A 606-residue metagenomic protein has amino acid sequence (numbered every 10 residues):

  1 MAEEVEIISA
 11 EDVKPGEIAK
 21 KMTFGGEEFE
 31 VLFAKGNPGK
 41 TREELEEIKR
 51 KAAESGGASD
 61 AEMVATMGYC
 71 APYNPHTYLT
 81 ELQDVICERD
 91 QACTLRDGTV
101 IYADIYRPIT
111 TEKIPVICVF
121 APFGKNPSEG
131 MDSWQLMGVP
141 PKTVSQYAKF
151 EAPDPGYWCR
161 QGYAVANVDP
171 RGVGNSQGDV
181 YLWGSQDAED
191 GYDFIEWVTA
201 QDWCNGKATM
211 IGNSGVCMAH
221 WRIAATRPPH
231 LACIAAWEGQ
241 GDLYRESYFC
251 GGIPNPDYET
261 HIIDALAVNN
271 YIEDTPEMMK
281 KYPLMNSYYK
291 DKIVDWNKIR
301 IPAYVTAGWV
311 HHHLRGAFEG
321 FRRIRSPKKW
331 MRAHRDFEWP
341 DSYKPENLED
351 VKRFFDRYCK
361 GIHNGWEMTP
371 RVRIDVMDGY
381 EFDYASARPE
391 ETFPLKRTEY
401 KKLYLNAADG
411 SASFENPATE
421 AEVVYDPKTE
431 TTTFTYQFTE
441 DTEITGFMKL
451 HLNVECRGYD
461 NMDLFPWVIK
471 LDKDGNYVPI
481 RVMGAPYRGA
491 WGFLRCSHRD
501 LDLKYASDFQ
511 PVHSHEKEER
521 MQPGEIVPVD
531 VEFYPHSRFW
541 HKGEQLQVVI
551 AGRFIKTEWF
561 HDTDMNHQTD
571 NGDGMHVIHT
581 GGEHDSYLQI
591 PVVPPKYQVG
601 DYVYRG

Functional and structural regions predicted by a protein language model:
M1-E3, V100-R107, K113-P122, A225 (+2 more regions): Hydrophobic, aliphatic-enriched repeat segments that assemble into extended interaction scaffolds in large eukaryotic
A2-F123, D409-V423, K428-E430: Catalytic-loop region of hydrolases
I8-K14, T23-E27, G36, G57-Y73 (+2 more regions): Glycine/threonine-rich phosphate-binding loop and adjacent beta-strand/alpha-helix elements that clamp
K35, G39, E112, E129 (+9 more regions): A generic structural signal for solvent-exposed, polar alpha-helical segments
P72-E367, R371-M377, S386-A387: Active-site-proximal cap/loop segments of hydrolase catalytic domains
